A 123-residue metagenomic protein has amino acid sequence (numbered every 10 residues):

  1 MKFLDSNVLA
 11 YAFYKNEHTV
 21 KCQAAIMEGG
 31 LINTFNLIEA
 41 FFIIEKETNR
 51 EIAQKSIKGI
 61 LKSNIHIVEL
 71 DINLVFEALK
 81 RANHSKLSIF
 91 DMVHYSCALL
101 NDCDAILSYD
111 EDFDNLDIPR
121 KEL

Functional and structural regions predicted by a protein language model:
M1, S96, L100-L123: Acidic, PIN/NYN-like endoribonuclease modules and their adjacent C-terminal/linker elements
M1-I32, E47-K58: Short, well-structured N-terminal submotif of metal-dependent ribonuclease cores
L4-D5, I32-F35, L87-S88, D110-E111 (+1 more regions): Histidine- and aromatic-rich ligand-binding microenvironments
S6, I72, D91-Y95: Conserved glycosyltransferase catalytic-site signature
E28-G30, I65-H66, D102-A105: Short active-site oxyanion
G59, H66-I67, K86, N115-K121: Internal alpha/beta domain cores that form substrate/cofactor-binding pockets in large enzymes and binding proteins
L61-H84: Acidic catalytic patch
